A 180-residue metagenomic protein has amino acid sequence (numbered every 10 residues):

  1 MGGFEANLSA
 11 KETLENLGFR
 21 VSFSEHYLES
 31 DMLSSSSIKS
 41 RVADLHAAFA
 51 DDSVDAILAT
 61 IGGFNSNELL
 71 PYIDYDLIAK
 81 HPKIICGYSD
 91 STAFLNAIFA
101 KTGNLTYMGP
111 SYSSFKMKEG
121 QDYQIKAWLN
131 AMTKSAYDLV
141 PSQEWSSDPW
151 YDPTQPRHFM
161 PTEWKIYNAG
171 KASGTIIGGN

Functional and structural regions predicted by a protein language model:
M1-S53: ATP/NTP phosphate-donor binding region
G3-N7, L69, I98: Residues at alpha-helix caps and immediate loop-helix transition turns in enzyme cores, especially N- and C-cap
N16-R20, A50, F99-N104, N130-P141: Generic secondary-structure signature for well-ordered alpha-helical cores
R20, D55-A56, K83-I84, N104-Y107 (+1 more regions): Structural motif
L33, L95-N96, K116-Q121: Short, charged, surface-exposed secondary-structure boundary motifs
A56-N67, Y72, Y88: N-terminal glycine-rich "phosphate-gripper" loop used for MgATP/nucleotide binding and carboxylate activation
I73-K101, L105-Y112: Short, acidic/small-residue loops that bind anionic groups at enzyme active sites
T106-N180: Conserved anion/nucleotide-ligand pocket segment
